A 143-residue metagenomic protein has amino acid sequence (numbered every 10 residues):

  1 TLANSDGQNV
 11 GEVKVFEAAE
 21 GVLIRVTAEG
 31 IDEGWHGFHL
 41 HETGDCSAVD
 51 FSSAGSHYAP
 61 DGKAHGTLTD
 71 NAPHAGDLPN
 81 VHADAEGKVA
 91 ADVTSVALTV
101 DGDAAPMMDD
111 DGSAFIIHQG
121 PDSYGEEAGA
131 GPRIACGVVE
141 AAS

Functional and structural regions predicted by a protein language model:
T1-S143: N-terminal leader/targeting pre-sequences
